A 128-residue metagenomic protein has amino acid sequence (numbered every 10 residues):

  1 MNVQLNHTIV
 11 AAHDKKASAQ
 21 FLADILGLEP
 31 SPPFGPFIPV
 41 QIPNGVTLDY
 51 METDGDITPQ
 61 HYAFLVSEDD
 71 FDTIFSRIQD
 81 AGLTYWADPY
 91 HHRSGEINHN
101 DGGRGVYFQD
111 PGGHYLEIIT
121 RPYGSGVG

Functional and structural regions predicted by a protein language model:
M1-K16, H61-Y62, P122-G128: N-terminal beta-strand motif that seeds the catalytic metal site of vicinal oxygen chelate
N2, I9-L48, E52-G55: Core segments of cupin and vicinal oxygen chelate
N2-Q4, G55-P59, H99-N100: Short glycine-enriched loop/turn motifs at secondary-structure junctions
N6, P36, Q60, G102-R104: Residue-level marker for the onset of beta-strands and adjacent loop->beta junctions in well-ordered domains
S18, L22, Y62, I78: Hydrophobic pocket/interface hotspot
L22, F75, T120: Short, flexible helix/strand-to-coil boundary loops that buttress conserved ligand/catalytic motifs in alpha/beta
L48-M51, Y107, L116-I119: Conserved beta-strand in the GNAT
F64-P111, Y115, Y123-V127: Vicinal oxygen chelate
